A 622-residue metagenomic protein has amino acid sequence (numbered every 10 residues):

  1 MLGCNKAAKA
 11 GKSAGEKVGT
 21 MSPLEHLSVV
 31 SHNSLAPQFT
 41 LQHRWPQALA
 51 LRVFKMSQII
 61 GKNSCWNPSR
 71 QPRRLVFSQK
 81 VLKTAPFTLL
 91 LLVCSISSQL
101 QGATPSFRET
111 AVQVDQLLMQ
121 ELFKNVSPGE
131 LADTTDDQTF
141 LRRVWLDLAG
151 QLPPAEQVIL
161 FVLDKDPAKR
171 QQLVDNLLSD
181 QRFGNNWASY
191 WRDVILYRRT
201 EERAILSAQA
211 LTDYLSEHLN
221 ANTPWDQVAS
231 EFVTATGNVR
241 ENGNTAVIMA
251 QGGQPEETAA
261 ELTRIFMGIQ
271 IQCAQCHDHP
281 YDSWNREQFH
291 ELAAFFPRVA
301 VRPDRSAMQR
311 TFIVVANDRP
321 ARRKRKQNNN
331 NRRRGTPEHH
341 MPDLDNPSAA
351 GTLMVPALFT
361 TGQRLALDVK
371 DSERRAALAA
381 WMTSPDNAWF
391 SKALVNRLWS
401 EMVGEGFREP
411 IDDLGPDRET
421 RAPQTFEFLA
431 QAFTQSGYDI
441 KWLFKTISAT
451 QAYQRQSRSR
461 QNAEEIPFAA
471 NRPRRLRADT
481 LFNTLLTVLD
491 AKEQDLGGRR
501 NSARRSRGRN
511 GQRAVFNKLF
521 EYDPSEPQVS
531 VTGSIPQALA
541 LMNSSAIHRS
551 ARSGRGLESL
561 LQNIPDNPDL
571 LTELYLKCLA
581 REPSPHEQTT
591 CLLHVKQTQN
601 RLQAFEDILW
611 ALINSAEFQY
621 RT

Functional and structural regions predicted by a protein language model:
A7-A10, A14-V18, E25, V29-V30 (+5 more regions): Acidic, Ala/Val/Gly-enriched low-complexity intrinsically disordered segments
L35, H43-P46, I60-F87: Bacterial N-terminal signal peptides that target proteins for export
T84-S97: Bacterial N-terminal signal peptides
L100-G102: Boundary at the C-terminal end of the N-terminal hydrophobic targeting segment
E109-Q138, R142, L152-L178, R182 (+5 more regions): Primarily short, surface-exposed interaction patches in extracytoplasmic proteins
L489, L496-R500, R504-S506, R513-N543: Long, His/Glu/Asp-enriched segments that create or flank divalent metal/ion-associated functional microenvironments
